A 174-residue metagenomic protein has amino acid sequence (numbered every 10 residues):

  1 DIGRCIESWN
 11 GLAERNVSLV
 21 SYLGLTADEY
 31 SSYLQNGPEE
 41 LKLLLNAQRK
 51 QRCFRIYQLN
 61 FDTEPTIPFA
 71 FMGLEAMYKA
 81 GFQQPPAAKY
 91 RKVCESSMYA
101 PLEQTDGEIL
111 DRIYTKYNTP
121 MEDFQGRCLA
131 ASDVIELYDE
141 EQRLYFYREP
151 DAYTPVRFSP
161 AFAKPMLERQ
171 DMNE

Functional and structural regions predicted by a protein language model:
D1-Q48, E149: Amphipathic alpha-helical packing elements
C5, F54-Y57, I113, I135: Generic structural hydrophobic/aromatic packing signal, biased to beta-strands
N16, G24, N36, G81-Q83 (+2 more regions): Short, flexible coil/linker elements and helix-boundary hinge sites characteristic of intrinsically disordered
Y22, Y30-L43, Q125-A163: Short, compact, well-ordered microdomains
D28, L59-D62, E140: Generic structural motif
R49-Q104: Extended boundary segments
P86-Y138: Short, conserved turn/kink motifs that form compact alpha/beta structural patches or helix kinks used as
L167-E174: Non-Sec secretion/translocation targeting segments of pathogen effectors
